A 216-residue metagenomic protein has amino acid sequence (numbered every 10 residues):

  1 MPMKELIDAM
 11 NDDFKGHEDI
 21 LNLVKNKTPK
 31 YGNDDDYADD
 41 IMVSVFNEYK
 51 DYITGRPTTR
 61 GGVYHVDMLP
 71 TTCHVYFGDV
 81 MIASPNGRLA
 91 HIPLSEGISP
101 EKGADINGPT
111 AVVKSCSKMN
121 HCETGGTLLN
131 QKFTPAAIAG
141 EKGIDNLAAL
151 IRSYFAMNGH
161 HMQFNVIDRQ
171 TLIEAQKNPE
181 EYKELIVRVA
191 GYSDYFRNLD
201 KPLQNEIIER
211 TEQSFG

Functional and structural regions predicted by a protein language model:
M1-G216: Acidic, glycine-enriched catalytic cores built around paired aspartates
